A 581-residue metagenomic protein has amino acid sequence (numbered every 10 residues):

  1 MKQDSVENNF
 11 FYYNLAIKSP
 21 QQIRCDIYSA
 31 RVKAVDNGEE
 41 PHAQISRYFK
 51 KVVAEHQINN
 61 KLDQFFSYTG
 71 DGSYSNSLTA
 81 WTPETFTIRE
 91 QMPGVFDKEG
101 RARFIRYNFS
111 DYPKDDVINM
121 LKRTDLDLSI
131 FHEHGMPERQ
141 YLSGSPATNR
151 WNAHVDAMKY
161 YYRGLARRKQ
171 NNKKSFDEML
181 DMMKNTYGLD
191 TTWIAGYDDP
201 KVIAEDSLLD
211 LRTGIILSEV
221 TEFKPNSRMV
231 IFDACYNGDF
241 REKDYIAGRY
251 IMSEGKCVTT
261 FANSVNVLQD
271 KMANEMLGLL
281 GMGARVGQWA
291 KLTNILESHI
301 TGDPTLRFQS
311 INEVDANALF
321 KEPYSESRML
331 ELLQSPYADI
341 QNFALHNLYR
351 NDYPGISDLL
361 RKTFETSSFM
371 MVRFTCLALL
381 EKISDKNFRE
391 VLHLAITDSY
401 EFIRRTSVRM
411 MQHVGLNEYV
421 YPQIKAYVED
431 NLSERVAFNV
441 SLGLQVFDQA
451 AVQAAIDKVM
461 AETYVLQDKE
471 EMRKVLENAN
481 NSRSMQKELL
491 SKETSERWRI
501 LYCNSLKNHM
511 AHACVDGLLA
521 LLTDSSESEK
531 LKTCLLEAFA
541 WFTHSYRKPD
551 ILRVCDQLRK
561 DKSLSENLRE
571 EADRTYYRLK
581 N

Functional and structural regions predicted by a protein language model:
M1-D111, I118-L128, G135-R150: Structured catalytic cores of large enzymes
K2-V52, Y160-M272: Catalytic cores of nucleophile-dependent amide-cleaving enzymes
Y68-G72, Y107, F131-G135, F232-N237 (+2 more regions): Active-site-proximal beta-strand/loop segments in catalytic clefts of secreted hydrolases
I118-N119, T124, H132-G188: Internal, charge-rich low-complexity segments
A273-G355, R361, M370-T375: Caspase-like cysteine protease fold
L319, D339-D352, M371-D385, R404-L416 (+5 more regions): Structural detector for internal amphipathic alpha-helices that build alpha-solenoid repeat scaffolds
E322-L332, Y353-E365, D385-I396, L416-V428 (+4 more regions): Amphipathic alpha-helical scaffolding segments comprising HEAT/armadillo-like alpha-solenoid repeats
P336-Y337, S368-F369, S399-Y400, N431-S433 (+4 more regions): Short inter-helical turns and helix N-cap capping residues of alpha-solenoid HEAT/ARM repeat scaffolds
